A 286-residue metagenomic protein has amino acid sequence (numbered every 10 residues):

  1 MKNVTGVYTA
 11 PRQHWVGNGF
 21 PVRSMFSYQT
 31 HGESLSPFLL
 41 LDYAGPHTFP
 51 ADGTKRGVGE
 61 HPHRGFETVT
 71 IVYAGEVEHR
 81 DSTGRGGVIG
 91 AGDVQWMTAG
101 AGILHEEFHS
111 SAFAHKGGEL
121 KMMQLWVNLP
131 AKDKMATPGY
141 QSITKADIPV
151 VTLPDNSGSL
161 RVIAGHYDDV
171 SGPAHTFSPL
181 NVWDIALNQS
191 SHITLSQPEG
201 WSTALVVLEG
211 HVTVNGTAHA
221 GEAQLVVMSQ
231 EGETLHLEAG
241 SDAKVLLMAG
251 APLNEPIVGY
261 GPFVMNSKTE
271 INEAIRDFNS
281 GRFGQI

Functional and structural regions predicted by a protein language model:
M1-P62, Q230-G232, E238, L246-I257 (+2 more regions): Generic N-terminal segment detector
T9, V22-S24, T68, V94-W96 (+5 more regions): Conserved hydrophobic/aromatic beta-strand scaffold that supports enzyme active sites
H14-T70, V151-T194: A short glycine-rich, His/Asp/Glu-containing loop-to-beta-strand
P46-G117: Extended, compositionally biased flexible segments
P62-V77, M122, W126-P130, V182-N188 (+1 more regions): Short, conserved beta-strand element in jelly-roll/cupin
R80-T98, H192, Q197-V206, H211-A239: Short acidic-glycine-tyrosine-enriched beta hairpin
A99-K132, H219, Q230-G259: Ligand-binding loop in jelly-roll beta-barrel domains
A101-Y167, H175-L180: Non-heme Fe(II) oxygenase catalytic core, chiefly the N-lobe of the double-stranded beta-helix
